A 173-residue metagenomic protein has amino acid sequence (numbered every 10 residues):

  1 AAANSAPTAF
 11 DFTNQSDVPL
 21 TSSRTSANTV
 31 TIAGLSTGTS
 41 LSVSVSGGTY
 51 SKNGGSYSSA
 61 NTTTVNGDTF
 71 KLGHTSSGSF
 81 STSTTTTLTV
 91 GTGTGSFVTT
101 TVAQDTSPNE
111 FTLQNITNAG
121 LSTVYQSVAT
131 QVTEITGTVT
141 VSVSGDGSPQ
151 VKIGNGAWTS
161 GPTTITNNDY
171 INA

Functional and structural regions predicted by a protein language model:
A2-S5, T101-P108: Extracellular interdomain linker/stem segments of modular secreted and single-pass surface proteins
A6-S42, N109-S142: Solvent-exposed, low-complexity, repeat-rich "mucin-like" stalks and linkers
T39-L41, S46-G48, T84, G137-V141 (+1 more regions): Short beta-strand/loop motifs in extracellular/secreted proteins, especially within beta-sandwich accessory domains
V45-S56, G145-A157: Short, solvent-exposed loop/linker segments at beta-strand-coil boundaries, enriched for Pro/Gly and Ser/Thr
N61-D68, T163-N167: Short proline/glycine- and polar residue-rich coil/turn motifs
T69-S81, Y170-A173: Extracellular/luminal low-complexity segments enriched in Ser/Thr/Pro
S81-T92: A short beta-strand micro-motif common to beta-rich folds, especially ectodomain repeats
G93-V102: Edge beta-strands of extracellular beta-sandwich domains
